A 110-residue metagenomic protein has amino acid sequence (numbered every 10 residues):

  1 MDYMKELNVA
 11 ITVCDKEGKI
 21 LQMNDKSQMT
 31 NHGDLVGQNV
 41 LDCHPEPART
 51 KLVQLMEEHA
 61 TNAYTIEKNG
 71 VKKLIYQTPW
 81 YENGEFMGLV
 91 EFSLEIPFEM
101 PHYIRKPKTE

Functional and structural regions predicted by a protein language model:
M1-D25: Sensory modules in modular signal-transduction proteins
Q22, K26-K106: Sensory/regulatory domains in signal-transduction proteins
K108-E110: Cytosolic regulatory modules rich in charged/polar residues
